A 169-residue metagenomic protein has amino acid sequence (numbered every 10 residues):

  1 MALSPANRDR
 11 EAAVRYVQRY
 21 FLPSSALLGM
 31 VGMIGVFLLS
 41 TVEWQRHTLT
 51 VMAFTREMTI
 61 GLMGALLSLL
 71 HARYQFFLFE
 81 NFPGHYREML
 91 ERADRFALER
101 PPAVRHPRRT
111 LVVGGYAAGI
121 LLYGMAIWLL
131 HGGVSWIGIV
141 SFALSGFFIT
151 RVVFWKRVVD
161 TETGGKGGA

Functional and structural regions predicted by a protein language model:
M1-E11, A53-A65, F79-D94: Hydrophobic alpha-helical transmembrane segments
M1-V36, F154-A169: Cytosolic-side membrane-entry/anchor segment at the start of a transmembrane helix
P5-R8, L38-L49: Membrane-interface helix-loop junction between the first two transmembrane segments
S25-M33, G61-A65, Y116-I120, V140-S145: Alpha-helical transmembrane spans of integral membrane proteins, capturing the lipid-embedded, hydrophobic core of TM
L28, E43-E80: Hydrophobic alpha-helical membrane-embedded segments
G32-T41, R108-I139: Alpha-helical transmembrane segments and their membrane-interface junctions in multi-pass membrane proteins
S68, G133-G168: Alpha-helical transmembrane segments and their immediate juxtamembrane interface regions
H85-T110: Short membrane-interface loop/juxtamembrane segments of multi-pass integral membrane proteins
